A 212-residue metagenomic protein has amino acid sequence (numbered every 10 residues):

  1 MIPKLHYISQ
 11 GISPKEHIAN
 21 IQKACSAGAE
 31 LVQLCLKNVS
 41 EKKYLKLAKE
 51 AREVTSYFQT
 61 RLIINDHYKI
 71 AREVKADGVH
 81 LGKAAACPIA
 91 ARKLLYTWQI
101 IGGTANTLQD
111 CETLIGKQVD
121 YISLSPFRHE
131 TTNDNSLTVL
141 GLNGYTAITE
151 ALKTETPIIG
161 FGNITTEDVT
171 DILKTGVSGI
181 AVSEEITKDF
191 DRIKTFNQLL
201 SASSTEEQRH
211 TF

Functional and structural regions predicted by a protein language model:
M1-P88, K93-Y121, A147, T154-I158 (+3 more regions): Conserved N-terminal beta1-alpha1 strand-loop-helix module at the mouth
A71, R128-N135: A short acidic, helix-capping loop that chelates divalent metal ions and anchors anionic groups
N133-V139, N143-T149: Substrate-recognition "cap/lid" segment bordering the active-site pocket of phosphatases
S178: Short, glycine/charged-rich "phosphate-handling" switch motifs in NTP-dependent and phosphotransfer domains
